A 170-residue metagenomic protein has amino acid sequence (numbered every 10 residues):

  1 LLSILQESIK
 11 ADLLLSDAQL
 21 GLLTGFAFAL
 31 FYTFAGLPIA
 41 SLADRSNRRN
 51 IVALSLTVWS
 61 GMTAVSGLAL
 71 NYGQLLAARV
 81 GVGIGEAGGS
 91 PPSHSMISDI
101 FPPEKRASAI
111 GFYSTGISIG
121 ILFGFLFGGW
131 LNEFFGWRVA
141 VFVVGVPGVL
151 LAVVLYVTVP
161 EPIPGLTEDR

Functional and structural regions predicted by a protein language model:
S3-F34: Extracellular/periplasmic helix-loop-helix junction of adjacent transmembrane segments in MFS-like secondary
S8, A40-S41, W130: Membrane-interface helix termini in secondary transporters
L14, N47, L68-Q74, G85 (+2 more regions): Helix-breaking motifs and short loop linkers at transmembrane-helix boundaries and internal kinks in secondary membrane
F28-L37, A87, I121-L122: Residue-level signature of mid-helix packing/kink "hotspots" within the transmembrane helices of 12-pass Major
F34-G73: Conserved MFS/SLC helix-loop-helix module at the cytosolic interface between two early adjacent transmembrane helices
A78-I119: Cytoplasmic helix-loop-helix junction between adjacent transmembrane helices in 12-TM secondary transporters
Y113-I163: Helix-loop-helix hairpin linking two adjacent transmembrane segments in secondary transporters
